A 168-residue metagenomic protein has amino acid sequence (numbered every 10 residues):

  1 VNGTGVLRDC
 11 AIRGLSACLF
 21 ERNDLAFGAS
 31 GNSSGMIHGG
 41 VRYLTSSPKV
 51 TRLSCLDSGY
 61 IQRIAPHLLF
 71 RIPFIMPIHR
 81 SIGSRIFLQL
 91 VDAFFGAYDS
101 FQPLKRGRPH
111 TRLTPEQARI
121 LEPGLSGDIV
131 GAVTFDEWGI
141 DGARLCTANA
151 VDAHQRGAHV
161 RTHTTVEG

Functional and structural regions predicted by a protein language model:
V1-N2: Hydrophobic/small residue at the entry helix of a nucleotide-binding pocket
L7, A11-I12, D152-H154: Gly/Ala-rich phosphate-binding loop of Rossmann-like dinucleotide-binding domains, activating on the conserved
A11-S33: Glycine-rich FAD pyrophosphate-binding loop
S34-L121: Dinucleotide-binding Rossmann-like beta1-alpha1 core, especially the glycine-rich loop that anchors the ADP
I129-V130: Short, conserved helix/loop micro-motifs enriched in His/Cys and acidic residues
V133-G168: Helical element adjacent to the flavin cofactor pocket in flavoenzyme catalytic cores
